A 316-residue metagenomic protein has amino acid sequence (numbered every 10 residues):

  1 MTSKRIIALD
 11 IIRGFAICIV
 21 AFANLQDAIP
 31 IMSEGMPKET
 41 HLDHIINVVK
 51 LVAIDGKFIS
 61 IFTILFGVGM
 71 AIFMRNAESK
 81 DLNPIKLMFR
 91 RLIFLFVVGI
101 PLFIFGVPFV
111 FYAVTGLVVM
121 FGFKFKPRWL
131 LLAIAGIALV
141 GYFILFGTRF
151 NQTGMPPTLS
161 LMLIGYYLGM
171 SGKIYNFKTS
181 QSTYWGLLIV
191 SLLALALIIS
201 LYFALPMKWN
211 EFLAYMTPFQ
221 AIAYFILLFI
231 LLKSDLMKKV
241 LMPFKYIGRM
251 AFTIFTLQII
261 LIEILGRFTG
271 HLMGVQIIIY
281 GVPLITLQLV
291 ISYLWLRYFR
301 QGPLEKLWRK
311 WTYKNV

Functional and structural regions predicted by a protein language model:
M1-V316: Alpha-helical transmembrane segments and their immediate juxtamembrane cytosolic regions
